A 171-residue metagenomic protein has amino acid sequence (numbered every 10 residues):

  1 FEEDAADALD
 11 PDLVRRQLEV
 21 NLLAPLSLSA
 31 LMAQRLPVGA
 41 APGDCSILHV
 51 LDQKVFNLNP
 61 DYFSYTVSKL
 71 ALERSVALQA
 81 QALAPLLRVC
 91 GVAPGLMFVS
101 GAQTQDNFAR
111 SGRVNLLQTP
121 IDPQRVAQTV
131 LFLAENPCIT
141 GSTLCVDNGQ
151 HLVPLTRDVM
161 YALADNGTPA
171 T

Functional and structural regions predicted by a protein language model:
F1-L13, L23-S27, A33, P37-A84 (+2 more regions): Catalytic loop of short-chain dehydrogenase/reductase
E19, R113, Q128: Phosphate-coordinating loops and pocket residues in cytosolic domains that bind phosphorylated ligands
N21, K69, C90, R125 (+1 more regions): Acidic active-site catalytic centers that drive phospho-/nucleotidyl reactions and related ester hydrolyses
E73, L83-M97, I139-V146: Conserved Rossmann-fold SDR core element
A93-N107, L155: Short beta-loop-alpha junction of Rossmann-like oxidoreductase domains
N107-R125: Catalytic Tyr-x(3-8)-Lys segment
P123-V146, H151-L152, R157-D158: C-terminal substrate-recognition "lid" of short-chain dehydrogenase/reductases
R157-T171: A short alpha/beta connector and helix-capping loop motif
